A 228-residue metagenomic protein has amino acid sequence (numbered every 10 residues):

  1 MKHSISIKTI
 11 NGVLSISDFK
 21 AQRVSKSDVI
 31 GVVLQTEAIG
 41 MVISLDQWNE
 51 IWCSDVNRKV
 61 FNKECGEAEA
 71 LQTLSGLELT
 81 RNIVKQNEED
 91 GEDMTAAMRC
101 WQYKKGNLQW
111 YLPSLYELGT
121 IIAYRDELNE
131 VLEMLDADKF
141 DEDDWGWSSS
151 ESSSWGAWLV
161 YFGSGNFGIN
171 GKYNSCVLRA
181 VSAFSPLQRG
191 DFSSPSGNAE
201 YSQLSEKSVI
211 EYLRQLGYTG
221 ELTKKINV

Functional and structural regions predicted by a protein language model:
M1-G106, K172-A199: Short, compositionally biased
M1-I7, L108, L115-A199: C-terminal, surface-exposed recognition/capping segments
I43, L112-P113: Short hydrophobic beta-strand that contains or immediately precedes a catalytic carboxylate
I43, N129, S150, T219 (+2 more regions): Short amphipathic alpha-helical interaction elements located at domain edges and within/adjacent to intrinsically
L45-W48, F162-G165, N227-V228: Secondary-structure transition/turn motif
R99-Q102, I121-Y124, Y212: Alpha-helical recognition domains of nuclear gene-regulatory proteins
S194-V228: Short, low-complexity, charged amphipathic interaction modules
